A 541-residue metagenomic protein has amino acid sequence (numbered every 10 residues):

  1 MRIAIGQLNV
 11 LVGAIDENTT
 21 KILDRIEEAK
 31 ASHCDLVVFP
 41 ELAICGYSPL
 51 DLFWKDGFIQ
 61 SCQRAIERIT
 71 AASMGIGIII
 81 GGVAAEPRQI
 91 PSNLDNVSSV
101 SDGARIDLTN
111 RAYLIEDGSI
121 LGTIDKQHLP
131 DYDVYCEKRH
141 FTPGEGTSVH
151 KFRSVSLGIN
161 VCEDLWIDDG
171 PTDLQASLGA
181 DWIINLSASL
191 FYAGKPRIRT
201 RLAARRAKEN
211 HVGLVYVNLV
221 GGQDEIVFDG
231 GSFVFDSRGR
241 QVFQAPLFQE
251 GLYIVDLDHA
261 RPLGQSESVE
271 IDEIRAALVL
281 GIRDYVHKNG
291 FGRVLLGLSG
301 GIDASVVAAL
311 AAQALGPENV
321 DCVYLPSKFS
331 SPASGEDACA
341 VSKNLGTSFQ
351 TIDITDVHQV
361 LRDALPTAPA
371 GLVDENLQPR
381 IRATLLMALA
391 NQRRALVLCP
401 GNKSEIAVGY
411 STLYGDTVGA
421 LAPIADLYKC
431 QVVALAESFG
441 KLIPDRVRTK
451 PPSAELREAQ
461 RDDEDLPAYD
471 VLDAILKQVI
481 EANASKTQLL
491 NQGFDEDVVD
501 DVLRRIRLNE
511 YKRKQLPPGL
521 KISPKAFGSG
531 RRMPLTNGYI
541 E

Functional and structural regions predicted by a protein language model:
M1-G297, L310-N319, F349: Enzyme catalytic cores with a strong preference for nitrogen-chemistry domains
M1-R2, K151-R153, H211, S237 (+2 more regions): ATP/NTP-dependent adenylation/nucleotidyl-transfer catalytic domains that generate, transfer, or process NMP-activated
